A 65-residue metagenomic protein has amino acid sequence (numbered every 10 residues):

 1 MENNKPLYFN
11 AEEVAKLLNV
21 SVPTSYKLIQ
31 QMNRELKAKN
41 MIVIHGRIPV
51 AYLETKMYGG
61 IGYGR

Functional and structural regions predicted by a protein language model:
M1-P6, K39: Short helix->loop/beta-hairpin flanking segments within DNA-binding domains
K5-T24: Polyanion-binding surface elements
N19-R65: Major-groove DNA-recognition helix of helix-turn-helix-type DNA-binding domains
